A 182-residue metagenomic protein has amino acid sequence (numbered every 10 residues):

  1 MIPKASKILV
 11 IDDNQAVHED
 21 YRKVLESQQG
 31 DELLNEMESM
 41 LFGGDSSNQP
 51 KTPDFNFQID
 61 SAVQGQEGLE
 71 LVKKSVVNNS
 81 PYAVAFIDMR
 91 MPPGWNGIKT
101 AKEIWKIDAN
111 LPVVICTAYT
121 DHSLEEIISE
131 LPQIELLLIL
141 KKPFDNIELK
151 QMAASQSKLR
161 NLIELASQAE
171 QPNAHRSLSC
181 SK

Functional and structural regions predicted by a protein language model:
I2-K7, F55: A short, charged/proline- and glycine-enriched loop that marks the coil->beta-strand transition at the N-terminal
I2-P3, Q168-K182: PAS/LOV and related PAS-like sensory modules
A5-S6, N14-Q28, L33-L41, L71-K73 (+1 more regions): N-terminal membrane insertion elements
G30-L71: Short hydrophobic/Thr-rich beta-strand motif most characteristic of the beta2 strand and flanking loop of CheY-like
K51-D54, I59, W95-K102, N146 (+1 more regions): Short, charged low-complexity intrinsically disordered segments located at boundaries of structured domains
